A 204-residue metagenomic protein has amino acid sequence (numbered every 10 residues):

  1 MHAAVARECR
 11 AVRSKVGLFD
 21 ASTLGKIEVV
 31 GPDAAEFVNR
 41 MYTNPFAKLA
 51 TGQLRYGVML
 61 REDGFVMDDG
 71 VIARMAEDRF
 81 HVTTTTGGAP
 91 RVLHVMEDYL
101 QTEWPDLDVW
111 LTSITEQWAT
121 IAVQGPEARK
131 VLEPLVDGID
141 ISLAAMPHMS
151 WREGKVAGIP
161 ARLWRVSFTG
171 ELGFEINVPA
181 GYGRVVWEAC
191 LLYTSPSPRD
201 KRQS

Functional and structural regions predicted by a protein language model:
M1-L60, F65-M67: Acidic, proline/glycine-enriched N-terminal capping motif
V29-G31, T84-T86, V123-Q124, V178-A180: Short beta-strand-to-loop capping motifs
L60-V66, M75-A76, T86-P160, W164-T169: Intrinsically disordered, low-complexity linker/loop segments enriched in Gly/Pro and charged/polar residues
V95-Y99, V186-L192: Short amphipathic alpha-helices in soluble, non-transmembrane regions that often serve as interface/regulatory elements
L172-A180, R184-A189: A conserved active-site cap/scaffold subdomain adjacent to cofactor or substrate pockets
Y193-D200: Conserved small/polar residues in nucleotide/adenosyl-binding loops
